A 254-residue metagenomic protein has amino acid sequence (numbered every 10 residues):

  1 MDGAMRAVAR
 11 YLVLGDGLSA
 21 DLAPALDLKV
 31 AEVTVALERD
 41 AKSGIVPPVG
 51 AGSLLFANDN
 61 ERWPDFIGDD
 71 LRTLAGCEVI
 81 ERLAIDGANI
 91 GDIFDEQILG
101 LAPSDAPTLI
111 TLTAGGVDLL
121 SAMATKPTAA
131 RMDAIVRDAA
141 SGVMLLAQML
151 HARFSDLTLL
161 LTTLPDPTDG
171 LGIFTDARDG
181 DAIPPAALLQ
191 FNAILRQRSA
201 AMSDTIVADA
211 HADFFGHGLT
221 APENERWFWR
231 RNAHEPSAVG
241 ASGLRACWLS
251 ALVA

Functional and structural regions predicted by a protein language model:
M1-L12, D92-P107, M144-D156: Short amphipathic alpha-helices and their capping/turn segments at secondary-structure boundaries
R10-D21, V79-A84, T108-T113, T158-T163 (+1 more regions): Structural recognition of the beta-strand scaffold that forms the well-ordered cores of secreted hydrolase catalytic
A20-A23, D118-A124, T168-F174, G216-E223: Short acidic/His/Gly/Ser-rich catalytic and metal-binding motifs that mark active-site loops of diverse hydrolases
D21-S141: Conserved SGNH/GDSL esterase-like catalytic core that processes O-acyl groups on lipids and polysaccharides
A139-M149, R153, L157-I173, G180: Hydrophobic, aromatic-enriched interface-forming segments
A139-V143, L188, A241: Aromatic/hydrophobic pocket-lining residues that form the small-molecule binding cavity in soluble enzyme cores
D169-A210: Substrate-gating cap/lid alpha-helix
R226-A254: Histidine-centered active-site loop/cap adjacent to the catalytic His in serine esterases/O-acetyl transfer systems
